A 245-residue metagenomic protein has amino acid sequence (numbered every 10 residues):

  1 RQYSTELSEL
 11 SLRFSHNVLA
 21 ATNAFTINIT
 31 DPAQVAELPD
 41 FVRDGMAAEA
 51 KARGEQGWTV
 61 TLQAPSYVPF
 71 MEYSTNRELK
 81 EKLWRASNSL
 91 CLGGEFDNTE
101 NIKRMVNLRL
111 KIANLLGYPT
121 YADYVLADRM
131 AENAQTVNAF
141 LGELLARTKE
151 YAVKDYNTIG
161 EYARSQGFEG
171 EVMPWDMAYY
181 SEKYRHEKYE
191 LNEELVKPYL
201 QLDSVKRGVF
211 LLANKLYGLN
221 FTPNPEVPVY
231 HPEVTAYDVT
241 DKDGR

Functional and structural regions predicted by a protein language model:
R1: Segments that shape or occlude catalytic/ligand-binding pockets
T5-T61, L108, N114-R245: Active-site-proximal, well-structured secondary-structure segments within enzyme catalytic domains
E49-G54, W58, P65-N76, K80-W84 (+4 more regions): Catalytic nucleotidyl-transfer cores of nucleotide-processing enzymes
